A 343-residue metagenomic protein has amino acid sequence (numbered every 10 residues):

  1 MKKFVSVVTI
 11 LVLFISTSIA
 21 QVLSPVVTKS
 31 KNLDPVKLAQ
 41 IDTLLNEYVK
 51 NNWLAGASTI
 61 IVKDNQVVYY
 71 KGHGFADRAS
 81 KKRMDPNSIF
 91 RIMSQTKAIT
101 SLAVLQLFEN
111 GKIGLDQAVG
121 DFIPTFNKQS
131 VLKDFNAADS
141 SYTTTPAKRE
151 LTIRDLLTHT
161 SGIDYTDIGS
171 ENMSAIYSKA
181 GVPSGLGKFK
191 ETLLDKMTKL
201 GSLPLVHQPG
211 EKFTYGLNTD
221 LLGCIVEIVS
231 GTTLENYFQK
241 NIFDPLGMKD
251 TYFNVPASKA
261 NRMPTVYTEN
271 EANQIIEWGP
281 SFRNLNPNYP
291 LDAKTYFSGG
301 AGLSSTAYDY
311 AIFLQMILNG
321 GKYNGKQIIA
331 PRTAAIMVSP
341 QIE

Functional and structural regions predicted by a protein language model:
M1-S24: Bacterial Sec-dependent N-terminal signal peptides
Q21-K31, A180-S184: Short, contiguous pre-domain boundary segments
V27-I92, K112-G114, V131-N136, N288: Short, conserved catalytic-motif segment at the N-terminal edge
D42-L45, N65, F90-I123, N127 (+2 more regions): Active-site SXXK
G56-S58, A118, K212, Y252: Residues at or immediately flanking beta-strands
I60-V62, A118-G120, G216, Q239: Outer-envelope exported proteins of Gram-negative bacteria
S130-E343: Short, surface-exposed loop or secondary-structure junction motifs that flank catalytic or metal-binding residues
